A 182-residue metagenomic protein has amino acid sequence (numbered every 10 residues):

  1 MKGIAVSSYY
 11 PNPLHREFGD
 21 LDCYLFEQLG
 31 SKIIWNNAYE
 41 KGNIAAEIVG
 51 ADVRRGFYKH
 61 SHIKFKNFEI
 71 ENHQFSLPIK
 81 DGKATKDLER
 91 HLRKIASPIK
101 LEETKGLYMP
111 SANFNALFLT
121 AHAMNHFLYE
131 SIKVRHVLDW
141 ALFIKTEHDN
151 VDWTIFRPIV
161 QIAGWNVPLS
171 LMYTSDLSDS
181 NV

Functional and structural regions predicted by a protein language model:
M1-G19, L25-V182: Conserved NTP-donor binding/palm subdomain of two-metal-ion nucleotidyltransferases/polymerases, i.e., the charged
